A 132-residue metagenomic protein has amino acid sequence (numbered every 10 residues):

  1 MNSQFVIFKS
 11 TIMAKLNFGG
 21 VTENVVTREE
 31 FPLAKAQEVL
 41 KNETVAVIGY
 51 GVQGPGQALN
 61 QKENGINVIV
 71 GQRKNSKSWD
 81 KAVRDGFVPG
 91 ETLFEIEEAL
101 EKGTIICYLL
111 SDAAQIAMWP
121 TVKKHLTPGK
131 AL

Functional and structural regions predicted by a protein language model:
F8-T44, R73: Glycine/serine-rich phosphate-binding loop and adjoining beta1-alpha1 elements at the start of nucleotide-handling
V26-F31, G86-T92: Short gly/ser/thr-rich secondary-structure transition/capping motifs
E43-Q57: Glycine-rich adenosine-cofactor-binding loop
A58, K62: Gly/Ala-rich phosphate-binding loop of Rossmann-like dinucleotide-binding domains, activating on the conserved
E63-F87: NAD(P)-binding Rossmann-fold cofactor-contacting core
K74, F87-A131: Rossmann-like NAD(P)-binding element
